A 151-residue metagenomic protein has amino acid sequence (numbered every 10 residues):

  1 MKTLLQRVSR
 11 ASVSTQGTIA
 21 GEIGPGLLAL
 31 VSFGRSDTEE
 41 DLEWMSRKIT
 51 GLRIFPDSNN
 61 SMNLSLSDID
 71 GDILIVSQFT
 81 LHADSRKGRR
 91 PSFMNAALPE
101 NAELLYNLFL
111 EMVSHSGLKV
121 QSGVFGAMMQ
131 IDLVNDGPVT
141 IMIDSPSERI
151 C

Functional and structural regions predicted by a protein language model:
M1-G88, L104-C151: N-terminal, polar/charged subdomain of small-to-medium soluble alpha/beta proteins
K87-N101: A charged helix-plus-loop insertion that forms the helical arch/lid used to bind and gate nucleic-acid substrates
